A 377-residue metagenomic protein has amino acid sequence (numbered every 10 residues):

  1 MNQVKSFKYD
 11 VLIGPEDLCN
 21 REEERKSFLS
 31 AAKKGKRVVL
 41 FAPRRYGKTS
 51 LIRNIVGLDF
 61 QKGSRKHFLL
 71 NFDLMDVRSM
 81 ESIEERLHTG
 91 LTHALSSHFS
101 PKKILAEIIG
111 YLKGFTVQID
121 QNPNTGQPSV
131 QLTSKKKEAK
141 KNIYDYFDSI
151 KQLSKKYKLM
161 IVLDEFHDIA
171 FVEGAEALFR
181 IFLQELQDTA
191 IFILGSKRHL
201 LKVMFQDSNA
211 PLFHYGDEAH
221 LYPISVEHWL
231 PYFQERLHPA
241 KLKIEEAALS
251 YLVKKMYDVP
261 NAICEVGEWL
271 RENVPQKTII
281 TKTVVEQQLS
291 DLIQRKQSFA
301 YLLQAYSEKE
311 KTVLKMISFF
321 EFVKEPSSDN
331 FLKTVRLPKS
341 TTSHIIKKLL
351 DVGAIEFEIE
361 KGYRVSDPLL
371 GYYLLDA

Functional and structural regions predicted by a protein language model:
M1-P43, L58-K62, G114, K155-Y157 (+1 more regions): A short, basic N-terminal segment
N2-F7, F299-A300, Q304-A377: C-terminal leucine-rich, beta-strand-based interaction scaffolds used for sensing/assembly
R37, Q131-R198, Q206: Conserved Walker B catalytic segment
F41-Y46, S50-L159, T189: P-loop NTPase nucleotide-binding core
L58, W269, K348-V352: Alpha-helical DNA-recognition elements
R198-G216: Short regulatory helix/loop adjacent to the ATP-binding pocket of P-loop NTPases
D217-H228: Conserved AAA+ ATPase "SRH/arginine-finger" region at the nucleotide-binding site
Q234-S298, E308: Amphipathic alpha-helical "lid/sensor" segments that cap RecA-like P-loop NTPase cores
